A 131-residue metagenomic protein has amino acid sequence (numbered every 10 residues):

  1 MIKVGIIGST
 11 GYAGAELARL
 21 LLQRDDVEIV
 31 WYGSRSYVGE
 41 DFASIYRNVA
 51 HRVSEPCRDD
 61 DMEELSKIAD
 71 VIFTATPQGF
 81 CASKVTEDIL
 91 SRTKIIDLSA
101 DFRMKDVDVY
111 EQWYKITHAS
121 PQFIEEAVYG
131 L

Functional and structural regions predicted by a protein language model:
M1-L131: N-terminal Rossmann-like NAD(P) cofactor-binding subdomain of oxidoreductases, focused on the glycine-rich
